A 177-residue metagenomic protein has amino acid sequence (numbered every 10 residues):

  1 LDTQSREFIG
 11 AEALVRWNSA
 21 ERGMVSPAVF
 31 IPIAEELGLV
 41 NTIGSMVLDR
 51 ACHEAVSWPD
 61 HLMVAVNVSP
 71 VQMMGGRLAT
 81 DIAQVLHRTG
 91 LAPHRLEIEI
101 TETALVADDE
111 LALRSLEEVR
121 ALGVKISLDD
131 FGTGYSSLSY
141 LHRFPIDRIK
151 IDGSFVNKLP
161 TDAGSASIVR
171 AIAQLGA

Functional and structural regions predicted by a protein language model:
L1-I33, E99, L128: Active-site core of bacterial EAL-family cyclic-dinucleotide phosphodiesterase domains
R6, F30, V47, V66 (+3 more regions): Conserved, mostly hydrophobic/aromatic
G10-E12, A83-L159, A173-A177: The catalytic core of metal-dependent phosphodiesterases that act on cyclic dinucleotides
G10-L14, P27-V29, I33-A34, I43-A55 (+4 more regions): Structural preference for long, well-ordered alpha-helical segments in enzyme cores
R16, V29, I33, R50 (+6 more regions): Cyclic nucleotide signaling catalytic output domains
G38-L39: Catalytic-site/binding-pocket detector for metal-dependent nucleotidyl cyclases and the c-di-GMP signaling machinery
T42-S69, T80, Q84-R95, L122: Helix C-cap/alpha-to-beta connector motif
G44, G75-L78, I82, A112 (+2 more regions): The cytosolic transmitter module of two-component sensor histidine kinases
